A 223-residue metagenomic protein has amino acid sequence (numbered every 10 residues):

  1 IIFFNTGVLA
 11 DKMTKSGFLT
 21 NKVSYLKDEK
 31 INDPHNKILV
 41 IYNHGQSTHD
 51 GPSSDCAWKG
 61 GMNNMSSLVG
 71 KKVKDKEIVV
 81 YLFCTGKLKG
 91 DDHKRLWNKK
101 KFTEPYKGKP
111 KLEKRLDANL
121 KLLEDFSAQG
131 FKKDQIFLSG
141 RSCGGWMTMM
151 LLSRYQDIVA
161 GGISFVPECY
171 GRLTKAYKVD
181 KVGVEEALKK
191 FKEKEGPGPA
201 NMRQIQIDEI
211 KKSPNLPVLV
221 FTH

Functional and structural regions predicted by a protein language model:
I1-A10: Classical Sec-dependent N-terminal signal peptides that target proteins to the secretory pathway
L9-D33: N-terminal cap/lid segment of alpha/beta-hydrolase-fold proteins
N32-K72: Short, surface-exposed "cap/lid" segments of acyl-processing enzymes
K37-V40, Q135, P217: Alpha/beta-hydrolase fold active-site loops
S66-R95: Conserved alpha/beta-hydrolase
L96-Q129: Alpha/beta-hydrolase active-site loop
D125, D134-K181: Primarily recognizes the serine-hydrolase "nucleophile elbow" in alpha/beta-hydrolase and SGNH/GDSL folds
Y170-H223: The feature captures the conserved acid-bearing segment of alpha/beta-hydrolase catalytic domains
